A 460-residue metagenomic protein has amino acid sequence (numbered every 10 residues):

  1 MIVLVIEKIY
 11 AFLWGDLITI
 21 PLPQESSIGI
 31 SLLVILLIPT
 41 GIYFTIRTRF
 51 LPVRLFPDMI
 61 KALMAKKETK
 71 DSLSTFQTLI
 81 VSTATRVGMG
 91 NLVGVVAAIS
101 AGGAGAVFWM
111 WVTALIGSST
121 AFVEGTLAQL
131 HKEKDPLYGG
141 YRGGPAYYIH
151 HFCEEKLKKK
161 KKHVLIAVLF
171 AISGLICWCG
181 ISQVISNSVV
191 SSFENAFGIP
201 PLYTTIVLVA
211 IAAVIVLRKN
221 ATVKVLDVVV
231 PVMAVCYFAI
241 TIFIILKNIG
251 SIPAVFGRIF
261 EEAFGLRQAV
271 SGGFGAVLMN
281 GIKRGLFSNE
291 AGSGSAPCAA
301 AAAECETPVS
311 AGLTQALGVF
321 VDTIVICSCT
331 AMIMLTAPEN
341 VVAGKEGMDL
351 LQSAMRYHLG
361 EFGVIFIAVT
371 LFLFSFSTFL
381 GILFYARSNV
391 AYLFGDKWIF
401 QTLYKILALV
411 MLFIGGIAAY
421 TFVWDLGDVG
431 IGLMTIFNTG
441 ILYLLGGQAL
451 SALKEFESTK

Functional and structural regions predicted by a protein language model:
M1-M89, I99-A106, G117, F413 (+1 more regions): N-terminal alpha-helical transmembrane segments of multi-pass membrane transport and channel/translocase proteins
L36, F44-I60, I166, N187-F193 (+4 more regions): Membrane-interface loop-to-helix entry segments
T40-T45, T113-Y141, H150-N187, S191-I215 (+2 more regions): Helix-loop-helix module between adjacent transmembrane segments
R47-P52, N91-V95, C177-V190, A213-V225 (+4 more regions): Transmembrane helix-loop junctions in multi-pass membrane proteins
F50-T75, A97, G103-A104, S119-K161 (+3 more regions): Flexible loop linkers connecting adjacent transmembrane helices in multi-pass alpha-helical membrane transporters
T69-A101, L127-L130, L137-F152, L169-I172 (+1 more regions): Alpha-helical membrane segments and immediately flanking helix-loop junctions that form or couple to the substrate/ion
I116-E124, T204-K219, V230-G250, K283-L286 (+2 more regions): Selective recognition of specific alpha-helical transmembrane segments in multi-pass small-molecule
E124-P136, I242-R258, G272, A302-C305 (+1 more regions): Extracellular/periplasmic helix-exit of transmembrane alpha-helices
